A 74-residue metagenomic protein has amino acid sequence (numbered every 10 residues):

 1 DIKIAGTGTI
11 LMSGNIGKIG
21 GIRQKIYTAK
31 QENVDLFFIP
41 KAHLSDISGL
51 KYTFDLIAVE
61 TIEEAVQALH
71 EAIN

Functional and structural regions predicted by a protein language model:
D1-N74: Peripheral, non-AAA+ core regions of ATP-driven protein-machinery
